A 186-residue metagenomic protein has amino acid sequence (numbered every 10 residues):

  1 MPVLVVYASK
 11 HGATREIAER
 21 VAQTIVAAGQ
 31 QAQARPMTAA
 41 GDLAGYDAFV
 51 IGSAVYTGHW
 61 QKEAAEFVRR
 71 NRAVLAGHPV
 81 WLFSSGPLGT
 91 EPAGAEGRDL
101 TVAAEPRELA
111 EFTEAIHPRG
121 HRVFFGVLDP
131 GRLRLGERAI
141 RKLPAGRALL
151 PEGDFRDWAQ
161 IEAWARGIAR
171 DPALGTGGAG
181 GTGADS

Functional and structural regions predicted by a protein language model:
P2-Q30: N-terminal beta1-alpha1 ligand-phosphate binding loop
K10-H11, A39, Y56: Short beta->alpha junction loops/turns
E16, T24, A28, Q33 (+1 more regions): FMN-binding flavodoxin-like domain, especially the glycine-rich phosphate-binding loop
A34-A44: Short acidic low-complexity segments
D47-V50, P79: Structural motif
S53: Glycine- and other small-residue-rich loops at beta-strand/loop junctions that grip anionic moieties
